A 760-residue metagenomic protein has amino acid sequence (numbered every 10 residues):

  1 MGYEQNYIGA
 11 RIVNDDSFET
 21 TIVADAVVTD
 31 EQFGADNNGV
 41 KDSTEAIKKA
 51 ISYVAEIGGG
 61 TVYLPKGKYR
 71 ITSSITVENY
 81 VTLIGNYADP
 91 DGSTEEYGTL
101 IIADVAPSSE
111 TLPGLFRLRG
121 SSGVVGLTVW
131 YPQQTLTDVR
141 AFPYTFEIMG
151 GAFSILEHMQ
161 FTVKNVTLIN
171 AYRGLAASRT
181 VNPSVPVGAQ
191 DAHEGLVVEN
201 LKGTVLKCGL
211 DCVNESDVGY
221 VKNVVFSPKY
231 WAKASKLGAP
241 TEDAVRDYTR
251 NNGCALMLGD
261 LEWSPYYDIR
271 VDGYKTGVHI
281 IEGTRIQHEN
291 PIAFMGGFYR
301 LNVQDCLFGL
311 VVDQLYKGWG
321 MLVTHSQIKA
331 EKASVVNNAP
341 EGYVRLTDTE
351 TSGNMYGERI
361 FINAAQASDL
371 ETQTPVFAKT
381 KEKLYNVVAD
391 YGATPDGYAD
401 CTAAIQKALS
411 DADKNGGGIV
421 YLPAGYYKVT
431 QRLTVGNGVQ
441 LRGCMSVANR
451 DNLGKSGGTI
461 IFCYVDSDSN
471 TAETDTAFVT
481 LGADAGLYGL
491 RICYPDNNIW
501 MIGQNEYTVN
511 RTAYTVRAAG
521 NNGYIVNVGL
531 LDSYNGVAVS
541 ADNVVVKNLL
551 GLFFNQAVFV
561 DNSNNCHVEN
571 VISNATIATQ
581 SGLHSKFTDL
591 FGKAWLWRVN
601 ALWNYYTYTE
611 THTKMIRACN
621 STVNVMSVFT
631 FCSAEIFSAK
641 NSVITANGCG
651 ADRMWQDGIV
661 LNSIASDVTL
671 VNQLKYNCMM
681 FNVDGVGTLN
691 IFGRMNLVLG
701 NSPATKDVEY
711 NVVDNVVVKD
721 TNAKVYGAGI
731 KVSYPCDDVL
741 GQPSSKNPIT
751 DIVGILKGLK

Functional and structural regions predicted by a protein language model:
M1-V139, T162-K164, E199, K222 (+7 more regions): Extracellular "leader-to-stem" segments immediately downstream of a signal peptide or signal-anchor in secreted/lumenal
G2-Y3, L156, D191, V323 (+1 more regions): Intrinsically disordered, low-complexity regions enriched for glutamine and histidine
I8-G9, V23-D25, G59, K66 (+57 more regions): Surface-exposed or flexible loop/turn and strand-edge residues in extracellular/cell-surface modules
T44, E157, A192, D260 (+3 more regions): Conserved structured core elements
A46-G60, V163, A171, V198-N200 (+7 more regions): Well-ordered, non-transmembrane segments within structured domains
P65, T72, E78, I84-N86 (+55 more regions): Feature marks extracellular polysaccharide-active and adherence modules
E96-F116, V125-G126, L136-I155, I169-A189 (+19 more regions): Extracellular beta-strand/beta-solenoid scaffold signature
D217-V221, A234-A244, N251-G253, S264 (+6 more regions): Predominantly polar beta-repeat domains that present long G/T/S/D/N-rich surfaces used to bind, process, or adhere
